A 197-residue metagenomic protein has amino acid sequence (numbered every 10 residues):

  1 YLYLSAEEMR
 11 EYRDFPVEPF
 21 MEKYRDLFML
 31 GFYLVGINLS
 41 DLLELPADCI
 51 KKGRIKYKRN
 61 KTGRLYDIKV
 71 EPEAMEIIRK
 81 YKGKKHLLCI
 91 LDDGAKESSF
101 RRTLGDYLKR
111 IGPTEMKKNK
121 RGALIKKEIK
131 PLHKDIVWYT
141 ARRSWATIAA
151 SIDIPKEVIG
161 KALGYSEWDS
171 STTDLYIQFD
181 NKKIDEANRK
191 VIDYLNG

Functional and structural regions predicted by a protein language model:
Y1-L39, L43: Basic, Lys/Arg- and aromatic-enriched nucleic-acid-binding interface segment
E8-R10, E71-H133: Active-site/catalytic core of tyrosine-dependent DNA strand-transfer enzymes
Y24-D26, K118-I152: Short basic/aromatic active-site micro-motif
M29, Y33, I37-D41, T140-S166: C-terminal catalytic core of tyrosine-transesterase DNA break-rejoin enzymes
E44-K80: Conserved tyrosine-mediated DNA breakage-rejoining catalytic core shared by Y-recombinases
D48-R54, D135, I154-L175: Short, polar N-cap/turn motifs at the start of nucleic acid-interacting alpha helices
R59-G63, L163-K190: Catalytic-site neighborhood detector that most strongly recognizes the C-terminal catalytic loop/helix of tyrosine
K85, L91-K96, R121-I125, S170-S171 (+1 more regions): C-terminal secondary-structure termini that scaffold catalytic or DNA-interacting sites
